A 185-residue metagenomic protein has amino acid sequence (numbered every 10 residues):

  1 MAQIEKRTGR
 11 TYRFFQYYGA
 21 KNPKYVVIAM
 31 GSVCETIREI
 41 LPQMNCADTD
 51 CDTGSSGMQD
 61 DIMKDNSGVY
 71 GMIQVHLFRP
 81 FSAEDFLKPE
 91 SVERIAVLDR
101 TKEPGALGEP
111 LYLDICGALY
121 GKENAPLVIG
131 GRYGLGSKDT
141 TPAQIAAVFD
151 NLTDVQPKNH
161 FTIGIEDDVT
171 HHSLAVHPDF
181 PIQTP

Functional and structural regions predicted by a protein language model:
M1-Y17: Conformationally flexible catalytic loops at phosphate/diphosphate-handling active centers
F14-N45, F81-F86: Redox- and metal-dependent alpha/beta enzyme cores, enriched for Fe-S-associated oxidoreductases and cofactor-handling
I28-G31, I73-H76, V97-R100, G131: Generic beta-strand/beta-sheet core signal
E39-P42, F81-E90, E109, K138-A147: Short glycine/threonine-rich loop-to-helix capping motif typified by GTGT followed within a few residues by an Asp-Pro
G57-Q59: A cross-taxon signal for low-complexity, glycine/charged-rich
G68-R94, L98: Core nucleotide-handling region used for phosphoryl-transfer chemistry
A96-T184: Peripheral docking tails and interdomain loops at the edges of cofactor- or intermediate-handling domains
